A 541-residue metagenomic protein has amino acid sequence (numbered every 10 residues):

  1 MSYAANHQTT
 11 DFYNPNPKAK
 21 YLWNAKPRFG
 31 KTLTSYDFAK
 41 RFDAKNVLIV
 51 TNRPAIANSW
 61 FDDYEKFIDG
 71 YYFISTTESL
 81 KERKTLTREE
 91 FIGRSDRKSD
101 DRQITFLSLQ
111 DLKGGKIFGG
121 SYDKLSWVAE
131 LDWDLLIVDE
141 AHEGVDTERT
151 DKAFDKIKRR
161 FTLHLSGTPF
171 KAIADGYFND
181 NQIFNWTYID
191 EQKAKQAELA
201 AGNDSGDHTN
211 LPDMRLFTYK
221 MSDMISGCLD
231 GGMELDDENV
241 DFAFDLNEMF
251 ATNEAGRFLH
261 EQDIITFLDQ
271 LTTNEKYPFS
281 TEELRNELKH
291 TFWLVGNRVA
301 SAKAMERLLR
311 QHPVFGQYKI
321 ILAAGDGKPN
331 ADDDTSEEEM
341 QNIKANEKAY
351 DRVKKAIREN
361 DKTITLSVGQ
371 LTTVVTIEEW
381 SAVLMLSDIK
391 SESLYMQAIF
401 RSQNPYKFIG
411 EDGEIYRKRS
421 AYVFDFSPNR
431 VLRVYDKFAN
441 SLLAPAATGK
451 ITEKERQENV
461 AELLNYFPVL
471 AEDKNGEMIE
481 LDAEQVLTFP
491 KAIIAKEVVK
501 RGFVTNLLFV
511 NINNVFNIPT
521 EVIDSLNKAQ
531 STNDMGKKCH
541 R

Functional and structural regions predicted by a protein language model:
M1-N24: Conserved pre-motif I regulatory segment
N16-F38: Walker A/P-loop
K26-F29, T51, N58-F61, E65-L112 (+2 more regions): Conserved C-terminal RecA-like helicase domain
Q110-D111, K124-H164, T168-P169: SF2 helicase catalytic motif II
K113, E143-V145, K171-A172, E392 (+1 more regions): Catalytic P-loop NTPase motifs of RecA-like helicase/translocase cores
A174-H290: Interdomain helical connector at the RecA1-RecA2 junction of SF1/SF2 helicase-like NTPases
L246-D269, S427-R541: Long, largely alpha-helical accessory region at the distal end of helicase-like NTP-driven motors
K319-G449: Conserved RecA-like P-loop NTPase helicase motor core
